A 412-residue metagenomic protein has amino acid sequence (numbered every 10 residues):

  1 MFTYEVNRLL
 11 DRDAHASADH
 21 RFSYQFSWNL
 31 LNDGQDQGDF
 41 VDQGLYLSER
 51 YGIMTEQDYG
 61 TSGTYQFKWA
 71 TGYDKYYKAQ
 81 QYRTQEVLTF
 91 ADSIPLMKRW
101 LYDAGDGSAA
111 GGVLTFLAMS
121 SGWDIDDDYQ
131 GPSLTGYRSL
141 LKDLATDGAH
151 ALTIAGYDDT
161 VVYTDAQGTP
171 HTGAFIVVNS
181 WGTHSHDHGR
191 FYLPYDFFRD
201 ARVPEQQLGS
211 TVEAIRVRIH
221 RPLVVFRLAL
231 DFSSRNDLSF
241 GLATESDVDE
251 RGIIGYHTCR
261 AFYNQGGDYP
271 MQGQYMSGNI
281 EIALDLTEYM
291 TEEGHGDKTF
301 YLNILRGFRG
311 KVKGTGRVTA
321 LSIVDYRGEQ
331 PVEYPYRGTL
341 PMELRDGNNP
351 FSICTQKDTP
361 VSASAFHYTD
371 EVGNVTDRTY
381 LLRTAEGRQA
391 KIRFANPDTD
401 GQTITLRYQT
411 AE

Functional and structural regions predicted by a protein language model:
M1, R21, G38-D42, T376: Generic alpha-helical scaffold signal
M1-D13: Alpha-helical support elements that line or immediately flank enzyme active sites and cofactor-binding pockets
Y4, F26-Y336, P341: Predominantly the structural core of cysteine protease catalytic domains
L9, Y82, V87, E371-G373 (+1 more regions): Short linear sequence elements within intrinsically disordered, low-complexity coil regions
L10-Q25: Short, flexible active-site-proximal loops enriched in glycine and acidic residues
I154, L228-L230, I304, T355 (+3 more regions): Short beta-strand element of the conserved SAM-dependent methyltransferase core
Q330-P360: Compositionally biased low-complexity segments at domain edges in trafficked proteins and select soluble regulators
T359-E412: Surface-exposed, beta-sheet-biased, low-hydrophobicity segments with strongly acidic/polar composition
